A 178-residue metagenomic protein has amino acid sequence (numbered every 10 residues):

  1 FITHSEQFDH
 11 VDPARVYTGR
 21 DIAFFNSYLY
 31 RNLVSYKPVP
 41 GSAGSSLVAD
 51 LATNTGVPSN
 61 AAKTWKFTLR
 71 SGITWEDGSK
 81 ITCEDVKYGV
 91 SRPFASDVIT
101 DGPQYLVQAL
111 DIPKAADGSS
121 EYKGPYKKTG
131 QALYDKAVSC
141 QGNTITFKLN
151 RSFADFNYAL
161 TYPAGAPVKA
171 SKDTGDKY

Functional and structural regions predicted by a protein language model:
I2-N60: N-terminal lobe/hinge region of extracytoplasmic solute-binding protein
S5, V34-K37, G56-S59, L69 (+3 more regions): Sec/Tat-exported extracytoplasmic proteins
Q7-H10, T74-W75, F153-F156: Primarily extracytoplasmic ectodomains and periplasmic/lumenal surface modules that are beta-strand-rich
F24, Y28, N32, S46 (+5 more regions): Extracytoplasmic/secreted proteins, especially bacterial periplasmic and envelope-associated proteins
G56-K63, V138-T144: Short, ordered beta-strand-loop transition motifs
T68, D85-K87, R92-D173: Surface-exposed binding/hinge segments that line and control ligand-binding clefts or catalytic entry sites
T174-Y178: Short, intrinsically disordered, charge-balanced linker/junction segments flanking boundaries in proteins
